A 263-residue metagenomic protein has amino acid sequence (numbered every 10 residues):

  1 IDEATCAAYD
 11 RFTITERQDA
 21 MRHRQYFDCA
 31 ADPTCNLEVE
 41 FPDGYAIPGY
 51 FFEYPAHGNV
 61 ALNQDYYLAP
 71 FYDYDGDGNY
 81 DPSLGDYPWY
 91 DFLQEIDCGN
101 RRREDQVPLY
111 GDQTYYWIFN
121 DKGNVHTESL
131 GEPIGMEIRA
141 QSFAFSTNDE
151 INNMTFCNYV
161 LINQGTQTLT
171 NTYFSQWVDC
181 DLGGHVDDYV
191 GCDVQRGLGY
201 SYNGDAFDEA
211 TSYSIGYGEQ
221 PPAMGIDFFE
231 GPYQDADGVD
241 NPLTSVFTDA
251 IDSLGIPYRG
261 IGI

Functional and structural regions predicted by a protein language model:
I1-I263: A long-range scaffold signal marking pre-active-site subdomains of enzyme folds
